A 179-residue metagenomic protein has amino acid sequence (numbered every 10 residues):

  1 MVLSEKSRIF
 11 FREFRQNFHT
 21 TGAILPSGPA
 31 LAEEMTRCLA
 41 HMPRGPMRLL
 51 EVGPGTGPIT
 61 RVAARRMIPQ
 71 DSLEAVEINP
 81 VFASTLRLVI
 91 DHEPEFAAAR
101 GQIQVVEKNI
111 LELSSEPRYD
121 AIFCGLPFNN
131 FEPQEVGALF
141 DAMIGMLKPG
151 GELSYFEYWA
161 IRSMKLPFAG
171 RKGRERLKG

Functional and structural regions predicted by a protein language model:
E5-M42: Class I SAM-dependent methyltransferase Rossmann-like catalytic core, especially the SAM/SAH-binding loop
P46-G55: Conserved class I S-adenosyl-L-methionine
T56-P69: Conserved SAM-binding loop of SAM-dependent methyltransferases across substrates and taxa, primarily the Class I
N79: Conserved SAM/SAH-binding beta-strand->alpha-helix loop
A83-S115: S-adenosyl-L-methionine
Y119-E135: A short SAM/SAH-binding and catalytic strip from SAM-dependent methyltransferases
G137-P149: A short glycine-rich, Lys/Arg-flanked "PGG" loop and its adjoining helix->strand segment in the class I
G150-W159: Conserved beta-strand signature within the Rossmann-like core of class I S-adenosyl-L-methionine
